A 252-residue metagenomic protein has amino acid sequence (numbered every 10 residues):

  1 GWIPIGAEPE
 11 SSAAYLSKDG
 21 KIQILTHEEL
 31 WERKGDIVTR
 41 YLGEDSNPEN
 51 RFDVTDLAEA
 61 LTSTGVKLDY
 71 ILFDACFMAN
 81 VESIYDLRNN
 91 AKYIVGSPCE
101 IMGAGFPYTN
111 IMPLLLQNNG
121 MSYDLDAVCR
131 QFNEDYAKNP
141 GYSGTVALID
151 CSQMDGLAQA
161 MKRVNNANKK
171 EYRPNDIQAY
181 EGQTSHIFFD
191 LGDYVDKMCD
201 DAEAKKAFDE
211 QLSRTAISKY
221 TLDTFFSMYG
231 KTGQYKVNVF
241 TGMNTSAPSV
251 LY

Functional and structural regions predicted by a protein language model:
G1-E8: Active-site microenvironments of hydrolase-like enzyme catalytic domains
E8-Y252: Terminal, contiguous helix-loop blocks that mediate binding/assembly
